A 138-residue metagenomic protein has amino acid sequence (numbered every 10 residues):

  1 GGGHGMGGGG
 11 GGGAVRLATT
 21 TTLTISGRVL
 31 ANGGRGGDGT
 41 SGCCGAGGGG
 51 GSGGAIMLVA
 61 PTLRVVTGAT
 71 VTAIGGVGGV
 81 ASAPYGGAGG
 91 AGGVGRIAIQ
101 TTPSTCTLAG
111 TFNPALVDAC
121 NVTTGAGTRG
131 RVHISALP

Functional and structural regions predicted by a protein language model:
G1-R16, T24-M57, V66-T101, L108-P138: Glycine-centered low-complexity coil/loop motifs and glycine-rich tracts, especially the flexible linkers
T20, A60-P61: Parallel beta-helix/beta-solenoid
T62, P103-S104: Short, polar loop motifs at secondary-structure junctions
